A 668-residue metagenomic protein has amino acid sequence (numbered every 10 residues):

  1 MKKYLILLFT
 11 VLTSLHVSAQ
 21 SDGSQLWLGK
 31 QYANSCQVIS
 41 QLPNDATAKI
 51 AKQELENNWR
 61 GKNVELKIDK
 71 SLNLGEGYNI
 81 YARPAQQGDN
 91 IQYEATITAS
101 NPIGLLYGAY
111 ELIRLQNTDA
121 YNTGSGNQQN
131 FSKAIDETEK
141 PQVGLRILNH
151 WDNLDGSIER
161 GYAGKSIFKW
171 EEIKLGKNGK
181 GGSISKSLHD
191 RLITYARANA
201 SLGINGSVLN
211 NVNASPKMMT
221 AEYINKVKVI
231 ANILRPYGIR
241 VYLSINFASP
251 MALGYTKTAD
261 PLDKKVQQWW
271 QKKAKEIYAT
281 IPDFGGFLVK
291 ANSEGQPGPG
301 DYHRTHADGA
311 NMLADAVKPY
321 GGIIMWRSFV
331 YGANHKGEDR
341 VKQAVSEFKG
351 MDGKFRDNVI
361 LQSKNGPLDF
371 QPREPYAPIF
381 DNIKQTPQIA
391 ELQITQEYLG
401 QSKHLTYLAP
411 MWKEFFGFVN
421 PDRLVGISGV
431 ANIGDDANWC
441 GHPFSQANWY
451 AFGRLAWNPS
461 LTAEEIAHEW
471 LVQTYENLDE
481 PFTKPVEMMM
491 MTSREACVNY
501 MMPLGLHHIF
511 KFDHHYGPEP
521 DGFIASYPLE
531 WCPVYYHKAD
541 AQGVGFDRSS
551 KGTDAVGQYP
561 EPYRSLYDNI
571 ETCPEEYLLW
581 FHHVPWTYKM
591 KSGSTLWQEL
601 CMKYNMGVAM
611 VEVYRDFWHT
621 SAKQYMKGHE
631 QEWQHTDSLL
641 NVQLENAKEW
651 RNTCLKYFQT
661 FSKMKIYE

Functional and structural regions predicted by a protein language model:
Y4-T13: Sec-dependent N-terminal signal peptides
I6, A19-I103, K133: Acidic, contiguous N-terminal accessory segments
S14-S18: N-terminal signal peptide c-region/cleavage motif recognized by signal peptidases
S21-D22, I50-E54, R83-Q271, K275-L288 (+1 more regions): Feature activates predominantly on carbohydrate-active enzymes
A46-T47, L106, D155-E159, F370-Q371 (+1 more regions): Short, solvent-exposed loop/turn elements at domain surfaces
E54-K62, L112-L115, D119, T280 (+5 more regions): Structured segments of extracytoplasmic/periplasmic soluble domains in secreted or envelope-associated proteins
G182, Y255-H468, T474-Y475: Catalytic-core regions of glycoside hydrolase
R423-E668: Catalytic domains of carbohydrate-active enzymes that cleave complex glycans
